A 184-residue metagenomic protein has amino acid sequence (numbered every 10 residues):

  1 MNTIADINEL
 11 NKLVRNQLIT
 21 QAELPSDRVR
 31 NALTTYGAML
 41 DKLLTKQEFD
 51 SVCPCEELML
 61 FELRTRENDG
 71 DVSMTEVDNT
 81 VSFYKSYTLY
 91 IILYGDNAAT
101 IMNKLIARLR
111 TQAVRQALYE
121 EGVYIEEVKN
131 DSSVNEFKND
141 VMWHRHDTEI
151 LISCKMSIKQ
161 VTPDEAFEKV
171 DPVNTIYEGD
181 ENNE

Functional and structural regions predicted by a protein language model:
M1-T75, N174-E184: Small/polar-rich, solvent-exposed N-terminal microdomains that initiate assembly or binding
F49-P54, T80, N139-D140: Short glycine-biased active-site loop of nucleotidyltransferases that positions the nucleotide triphosphate and helps
E62-N68, E76-I91: Active-site-adjacent structural patch at catalytic or cofactor/ligand-binding sites
D71, I101, I158-Q160: Short acidic, gly/pro-rich beta-turn/loop elements at beta-sheet edges and active-site/ligand-binding grooves
V81-N97, L105, W143-C154: Oligomerization/assembly interface segments of phage tail-like spikes and tubes
T100, R108-S157: Acidic-leaning, charged glycine-interspersed low-complexity segments
N103-L109, E165-A166: Short amphipathic alpha-helices in soluble, non-transmembrane regions that often serve as interface/regulatory elements
L151, M156-E184: Mixed-charge, glycine-accented linear interaction segment located at domain edges/termini
